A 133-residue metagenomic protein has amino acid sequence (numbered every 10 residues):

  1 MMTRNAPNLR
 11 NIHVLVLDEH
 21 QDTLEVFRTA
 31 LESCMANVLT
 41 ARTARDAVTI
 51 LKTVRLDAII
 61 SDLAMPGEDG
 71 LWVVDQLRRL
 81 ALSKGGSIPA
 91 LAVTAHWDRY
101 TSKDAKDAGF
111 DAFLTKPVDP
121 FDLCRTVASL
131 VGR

Functional and structural regions predicted by a protein language model:
M1-L15, K84, F121-R133: Non-catalytic signal-transmission and effector/linker regions of two-component phosphorelay proteins
Q21-L39: Two-component/phosphorelay signaling modules centered on CheY-like receiver
D22, R99, D119-C124: Conserved two-component signaling phosphotransfer/partner-docking surface
T40-A58: Acidic, metal-coordinating helix/loop segments flanking the phosphotransfer/catalytic sites of two-component signaling
T43, D69-Q76: Acidic catalytic/metal-coordinating carboxylates
D62, T94: Active-site residues of response regulator receiver
M65: Receiver (REC) domain active-site loop signature in two-component systems and cognate sites in sensor histidine kinases
W72, H96-L114, R125: Alpha4 helix (beta4-alpha4-beta5 surface) of REC/receiver domains from two-component response regulators
